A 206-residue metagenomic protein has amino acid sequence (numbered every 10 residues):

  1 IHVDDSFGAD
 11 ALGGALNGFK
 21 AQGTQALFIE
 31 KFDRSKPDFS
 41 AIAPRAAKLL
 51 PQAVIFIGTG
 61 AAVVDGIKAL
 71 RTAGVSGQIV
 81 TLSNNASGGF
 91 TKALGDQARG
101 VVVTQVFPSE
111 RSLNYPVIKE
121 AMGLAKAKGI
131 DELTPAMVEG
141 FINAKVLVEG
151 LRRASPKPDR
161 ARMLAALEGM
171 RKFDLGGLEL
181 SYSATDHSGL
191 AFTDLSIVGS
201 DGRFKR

Functional and structural regions predicted by a protein language model:
I1-G74, E110-K119: Extracellular/periplasmic Venus flytrap/periplasmic-binding protein
G14-Q22, R45, L49, I57 (+7 more regions): Structured segments of extracytoplasmic/periplasmic soluble domains in secreted or envelope-associated proteins
A15, V54, G66, V101 (+2 more regions): Residue-level signal for nonpolar/aromatic packing positions in well-ordered secondary structure
A26-K31, V101-V103, L195: Conserved beta-strand scaffold positions in the cores of enzyme catalytic domains, especially in NTP/NDP-utilizing
E30-D33, S83, Q105-F107, G199: Residues at the C-termini of beta-strands that transition into short coil/loop
I67-G140, F204-K205: Extracellular/periplasmic periplasmic-binding protein-like sensory domains
K126-M137, V148-R203: Segments of small-molecule ligand-sensing domains
F141-K145: A structural signal for well-ordered alpha-helical segments within the folded catalytic domains of diverse enzymes
